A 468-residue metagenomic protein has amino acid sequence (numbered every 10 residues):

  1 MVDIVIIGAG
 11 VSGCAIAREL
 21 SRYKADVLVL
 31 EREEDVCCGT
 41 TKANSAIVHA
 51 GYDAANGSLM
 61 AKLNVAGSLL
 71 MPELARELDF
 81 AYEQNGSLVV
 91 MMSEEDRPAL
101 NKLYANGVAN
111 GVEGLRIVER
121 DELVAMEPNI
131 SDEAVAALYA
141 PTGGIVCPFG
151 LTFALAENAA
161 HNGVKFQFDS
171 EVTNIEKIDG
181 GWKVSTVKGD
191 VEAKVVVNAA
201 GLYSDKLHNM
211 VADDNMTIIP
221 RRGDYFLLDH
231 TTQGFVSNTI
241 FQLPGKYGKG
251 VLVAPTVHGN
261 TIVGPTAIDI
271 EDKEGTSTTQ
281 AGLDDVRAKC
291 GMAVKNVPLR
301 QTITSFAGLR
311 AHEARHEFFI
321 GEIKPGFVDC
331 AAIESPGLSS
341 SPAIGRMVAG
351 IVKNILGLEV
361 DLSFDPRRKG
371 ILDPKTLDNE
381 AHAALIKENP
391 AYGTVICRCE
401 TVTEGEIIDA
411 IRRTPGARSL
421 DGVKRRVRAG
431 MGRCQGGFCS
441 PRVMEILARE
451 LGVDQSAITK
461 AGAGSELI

Functional and structural regions predicted by a protein language model:
V2-V29: N-terminal Rossmann-like FAD-binding beta1-loop-alpha1 element of flavoenzymes
A15, I175-G180, S185-G264, I268-S277 (+3 more regions): Flavin-dependent oxidoreductases
S21-A43: Glycine-rich FAD pyrophosphate-binding loop
A46-M126, G250-V251: Dinucleotide-binding Rossmann-like beta1-alpha1 core, especially the glycine-rich loop that anchors the ADP
A55, K62-V65, V90-L100, L138-E157 (+3 more regions): Short beta-strand to alpha-helix junction loop
L138-V195: Helical element adjacent to the flavin cofactor pocket in flavoenzyme catalytic cores
A154, G248, V257-H258, D269-V395 (+3 more regions): C-terminal catalytic lobe of FAD-dependent flavoproteins
E274, T403-T414, G437-Q455: Iron-sulfur (Fe-S) cluster-binding segments and ferredoxin-like electron-carrier domains, especially [2Fe-2S]
